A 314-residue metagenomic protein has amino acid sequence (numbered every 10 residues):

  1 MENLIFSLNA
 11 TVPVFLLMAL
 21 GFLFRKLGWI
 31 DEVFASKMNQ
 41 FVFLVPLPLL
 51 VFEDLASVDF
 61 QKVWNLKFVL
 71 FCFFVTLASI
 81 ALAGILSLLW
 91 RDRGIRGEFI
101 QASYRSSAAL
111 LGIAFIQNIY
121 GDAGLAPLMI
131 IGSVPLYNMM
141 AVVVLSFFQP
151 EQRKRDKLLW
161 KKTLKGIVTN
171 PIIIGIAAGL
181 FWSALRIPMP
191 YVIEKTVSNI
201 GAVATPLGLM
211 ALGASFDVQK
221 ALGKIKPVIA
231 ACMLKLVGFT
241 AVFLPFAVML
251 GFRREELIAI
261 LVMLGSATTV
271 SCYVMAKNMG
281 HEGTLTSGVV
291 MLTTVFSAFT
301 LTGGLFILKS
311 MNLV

Functional and structural regions predicted by a protein language model:
M1-V314: Alpha-helical transmembrane segments of multi-pass small-molecule/ion transporters
